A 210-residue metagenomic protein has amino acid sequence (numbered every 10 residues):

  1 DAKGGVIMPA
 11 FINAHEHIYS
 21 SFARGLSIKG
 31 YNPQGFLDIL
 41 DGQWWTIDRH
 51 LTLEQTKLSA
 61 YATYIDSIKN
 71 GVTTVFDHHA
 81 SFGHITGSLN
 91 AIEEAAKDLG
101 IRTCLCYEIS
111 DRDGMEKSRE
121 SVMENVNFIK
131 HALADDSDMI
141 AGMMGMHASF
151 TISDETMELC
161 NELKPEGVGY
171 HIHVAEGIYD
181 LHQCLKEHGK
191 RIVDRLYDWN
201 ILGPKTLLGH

Functional and structural regions predicted by a protein language model:
D1, G209-H210: Short, intrinsically disordered, charge-balanced linker/junction segments flanking boundaries in proteins
D1-M8: Histidine-rich, glycine-flanked metal-binding segment
G4, V72, K205: Phosphate-coordination loops involved in phosphoryl transfer and adenosine-cofactor binding
I7, L26-H78, G83-I101, V122-S137: Alpha-helical scaffold segments that flank or form the walls of functional sites
A10-E16: Metallo-beta-lactamase
F11, T73, G169: Hydrophobic "anchor" residues on beta-strands that sit immediately upstream of conserved functional sites
I18-S20, E176: Short active-site segment of divalent metal-dependent hydrolases/proteases that encodes the spacing between
H79, H84-G209: Metal-coordinating catalytic core of metallo-dependent amide/deamination hydrolases
